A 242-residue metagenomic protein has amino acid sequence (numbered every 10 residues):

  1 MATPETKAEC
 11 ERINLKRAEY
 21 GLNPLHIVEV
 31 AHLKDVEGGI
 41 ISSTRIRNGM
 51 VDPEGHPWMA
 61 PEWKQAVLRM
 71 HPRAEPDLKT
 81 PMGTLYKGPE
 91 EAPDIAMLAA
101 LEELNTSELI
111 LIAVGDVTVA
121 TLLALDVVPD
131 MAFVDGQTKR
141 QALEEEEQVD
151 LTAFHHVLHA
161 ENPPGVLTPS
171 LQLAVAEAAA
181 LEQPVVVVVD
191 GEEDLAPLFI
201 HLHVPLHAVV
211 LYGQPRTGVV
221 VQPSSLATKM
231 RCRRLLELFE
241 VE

Functional and structural regions predicted by a protein language model:
M1, R69-T228: Conserved mixed alpha/beta catalytic, RNA-binding, or beta-rich assembly cores of soluble enzyme, regulatory
M1-R73, T80, I95, L104-N105 (+3 more regions): Nucleotidyltransferase catalytic core that binds NTPs
K16, G49, A100-E103, A174-A178 (+1 more regions): Residues that form generic nucleotide/phosphate-binding pockets
A18-L22, V51, G55, A180 (+3 more regions): Generic secondary-structure signature for well-ordered alpha-helical cores
V30-A31, V36-G38, A227-E242: A recognition module on extended beta-rich or small alphabeta surfaces enriched in W/G with H and D/E
R45-P61, L151-N162, M230-E240: A polyampholytic, Gly/Pro-enriched intrinsically disordered region
